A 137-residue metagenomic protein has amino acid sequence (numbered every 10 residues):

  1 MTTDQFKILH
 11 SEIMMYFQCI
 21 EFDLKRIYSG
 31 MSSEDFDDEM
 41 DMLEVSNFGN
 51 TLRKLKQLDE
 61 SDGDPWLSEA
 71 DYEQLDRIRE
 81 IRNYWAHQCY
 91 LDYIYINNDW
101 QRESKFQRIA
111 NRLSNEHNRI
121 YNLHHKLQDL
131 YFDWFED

Functional and structural regions predicted by a protein language model:
M1-K54, E69-D71, D76, R119-D137: Amphipathic alpha-helical interface elements
M1-T3, L58-W66, W100: Short, charged/polar, low-complexity loop and linker segments that flank or interrupt alpha-helical bundles
Y28, L55-G63, Y90: Membrane-helix exit/interface motif
S46-Q57, F106-E116: Short, charged low-complexity intrinsically disordered segments located at boundaries of structured domains
A70-K126: Charge-enriched, short contiguous segments at helix-coil
